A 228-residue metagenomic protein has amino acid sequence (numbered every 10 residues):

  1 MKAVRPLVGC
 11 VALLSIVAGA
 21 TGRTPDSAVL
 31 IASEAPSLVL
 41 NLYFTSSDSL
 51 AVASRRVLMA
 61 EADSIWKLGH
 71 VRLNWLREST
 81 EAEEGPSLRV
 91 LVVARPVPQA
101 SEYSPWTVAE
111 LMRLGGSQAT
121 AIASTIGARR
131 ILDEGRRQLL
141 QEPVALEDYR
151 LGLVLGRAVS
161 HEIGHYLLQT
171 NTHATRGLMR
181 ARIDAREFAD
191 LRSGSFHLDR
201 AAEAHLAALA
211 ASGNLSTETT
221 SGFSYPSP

Functional and structural regions predicted by a protein language model:
M1-P6: Positively charged n-region of N-terminal signal peptides that target proteins for export
V8-G19: Bacterial N-terminal signal peptides
R23-E34, Y43, D48-L50, R55 (+5 more regions): Metalloprotease/metallohydrolase-associated module, dominated by Zn2+-dependent proteases
L38-L40: Short structural boundary motif marking the start of a folded domain
V52-Y166: Metzincin-family zinc-dependent endopeptidase catalytic domain
